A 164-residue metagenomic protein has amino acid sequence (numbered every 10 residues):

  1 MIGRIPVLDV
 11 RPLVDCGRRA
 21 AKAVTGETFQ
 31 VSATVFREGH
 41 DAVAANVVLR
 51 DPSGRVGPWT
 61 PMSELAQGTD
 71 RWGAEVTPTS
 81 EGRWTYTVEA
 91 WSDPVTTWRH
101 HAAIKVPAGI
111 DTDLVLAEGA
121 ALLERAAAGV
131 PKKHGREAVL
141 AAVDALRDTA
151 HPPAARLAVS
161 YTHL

Functional and structural regions predicted by a protein language model:
M1-E38, H101-V130: Non-catalytic, glycine-rich low-complexity segments
I2-I5, G57, E81: Sequence-level motif detector for i,i+2 pairs with an aromatic at +2
P12, A33, V47, A74-V76 (+1 more regions): Preference for bulky hydrophobic residues occupying beta-strand positions in well-ordered beta-sheet regions
E38-T77, H101: Aromatic-rich carbohydrate-binding modules that target alpha-glucans
E64-L116, A127, P131-R156: Extended acidic/polar, glycine-enriched regions that form or flank non-catalytic beta-rich accessory modules
T162-H163: Conserved small/polar residues in nucleotide/adenosyl-binding loops
